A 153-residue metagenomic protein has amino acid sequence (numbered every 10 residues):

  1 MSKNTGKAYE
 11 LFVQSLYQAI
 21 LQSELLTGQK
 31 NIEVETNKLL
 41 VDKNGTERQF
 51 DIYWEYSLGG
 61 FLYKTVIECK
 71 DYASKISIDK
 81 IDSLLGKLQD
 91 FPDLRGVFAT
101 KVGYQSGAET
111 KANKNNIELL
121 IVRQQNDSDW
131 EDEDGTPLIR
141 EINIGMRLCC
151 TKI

Functional and structural regions predicted by a protein language model:
M1-I153: Mixed-charge (Asp/Glu-Lys/Arg
